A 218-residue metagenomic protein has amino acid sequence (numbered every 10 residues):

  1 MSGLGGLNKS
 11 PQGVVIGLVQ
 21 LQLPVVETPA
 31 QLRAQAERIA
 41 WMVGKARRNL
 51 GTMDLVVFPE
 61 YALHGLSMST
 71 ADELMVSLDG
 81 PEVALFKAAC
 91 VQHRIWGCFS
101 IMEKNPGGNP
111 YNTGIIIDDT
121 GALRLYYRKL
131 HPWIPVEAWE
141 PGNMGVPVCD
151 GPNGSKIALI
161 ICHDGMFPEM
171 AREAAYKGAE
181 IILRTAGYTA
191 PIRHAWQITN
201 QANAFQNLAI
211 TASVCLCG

Functional and structural regions predicted by a protein language model:
M1-G51: N-terminal glycine-/serine-/threonine-rich phosphate-binding loop
G3, V148, I210, C215-G218: C-terminal beta-strand edge segments of enzyme domains
P11-E27, L32, V57, T113 (+3 more regions): Active-site-proximal beta-strand elements of phosphoester/diester hydrolases
V15, G51-T52, R94, K156 (+1 more regions): Short loop/turn motifs at secondary-structure junctions
L21, Y61, D164-G165, G187-Y188 (+1 more regions): Active-site metal-binding loops of divalent metal-dependent hydrolases
A30-D119, R124-Y126, T189-A209: Cys-nucleophile CN-hydrolase/nitrilase-fold catalytic domain and related Cys-dependent amidase chemistry that acts on
S100, R184-T185, A212-V214: Generic beta-sheet signal
N105-E180, A186-A202: Active-site catalytic loop in hydrolytic enzyme cores
